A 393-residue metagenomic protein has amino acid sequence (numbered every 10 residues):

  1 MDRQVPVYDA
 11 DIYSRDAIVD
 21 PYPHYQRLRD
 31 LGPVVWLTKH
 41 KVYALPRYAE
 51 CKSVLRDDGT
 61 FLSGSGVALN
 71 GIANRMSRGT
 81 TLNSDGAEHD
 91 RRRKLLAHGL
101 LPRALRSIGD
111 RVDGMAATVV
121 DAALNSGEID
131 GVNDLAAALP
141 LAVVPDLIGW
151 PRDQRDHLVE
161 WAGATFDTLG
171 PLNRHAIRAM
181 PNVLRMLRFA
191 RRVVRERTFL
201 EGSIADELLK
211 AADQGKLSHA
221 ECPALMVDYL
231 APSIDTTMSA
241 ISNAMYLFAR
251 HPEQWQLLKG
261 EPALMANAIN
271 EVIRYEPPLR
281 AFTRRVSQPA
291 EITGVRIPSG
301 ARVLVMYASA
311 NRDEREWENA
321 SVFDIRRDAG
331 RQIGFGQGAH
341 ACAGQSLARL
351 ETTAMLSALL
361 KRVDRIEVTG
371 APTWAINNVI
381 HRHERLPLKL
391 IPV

Functional and structural regions predicted by a protein language model:
M1-V393: Cytochrome P450
